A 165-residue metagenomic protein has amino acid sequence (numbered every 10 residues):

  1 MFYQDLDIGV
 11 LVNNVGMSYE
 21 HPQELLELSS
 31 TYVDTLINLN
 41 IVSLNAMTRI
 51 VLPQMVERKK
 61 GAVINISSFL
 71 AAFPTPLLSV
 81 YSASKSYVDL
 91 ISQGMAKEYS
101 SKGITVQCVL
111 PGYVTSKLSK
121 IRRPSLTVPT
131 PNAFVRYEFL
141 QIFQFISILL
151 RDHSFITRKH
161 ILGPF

Functional and structural regions predicted by a protein language model:
F2-Q4, I8-V10, L26-A46, V56 (+2 more regions): Catalytic Tyr-X3-Lys loop
L6, R58-K59, P76-L77, S101-G103: Short coil/turn segments at alpha/beta junctions that flank glycine-rich nucleotide-binding fingerprints
I8-M17, N40, N65, Q107: Rossmann-fold scaffold of SDR-type NAD(P)-dependent oxidoreductases
P22, M55, F73-L77, Y99: Flexible, glycine/small-residue catalytic loop immediately N-terminal to the helix bearing the conserved Tyr-Lys
T48, S84: Active-site helix of classical SDR
S68: Residue(s) in the substrate-gating loop at a strand-loop-helix junction that position the organic substrate next
P74-S82, R122-R123: Active-site loop-to-helix junction immediately N-terminal to the catalytic Tyr of the SDR YXXXK motif in Rossmann-fold
L90, A96-F165: SDR active-site lid
